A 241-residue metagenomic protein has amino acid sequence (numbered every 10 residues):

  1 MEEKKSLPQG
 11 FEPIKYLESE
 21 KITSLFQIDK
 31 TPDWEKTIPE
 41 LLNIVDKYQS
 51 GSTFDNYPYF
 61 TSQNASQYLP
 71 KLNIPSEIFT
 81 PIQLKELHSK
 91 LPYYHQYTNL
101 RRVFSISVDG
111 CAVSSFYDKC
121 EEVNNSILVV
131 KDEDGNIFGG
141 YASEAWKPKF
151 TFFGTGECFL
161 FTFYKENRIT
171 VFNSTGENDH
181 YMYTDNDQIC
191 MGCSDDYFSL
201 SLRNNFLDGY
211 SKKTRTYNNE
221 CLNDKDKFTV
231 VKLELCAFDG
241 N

Functional and structural regions predicted by a protein language model:
M1-N241: Phosphate-recognition beta-domain surfaces
